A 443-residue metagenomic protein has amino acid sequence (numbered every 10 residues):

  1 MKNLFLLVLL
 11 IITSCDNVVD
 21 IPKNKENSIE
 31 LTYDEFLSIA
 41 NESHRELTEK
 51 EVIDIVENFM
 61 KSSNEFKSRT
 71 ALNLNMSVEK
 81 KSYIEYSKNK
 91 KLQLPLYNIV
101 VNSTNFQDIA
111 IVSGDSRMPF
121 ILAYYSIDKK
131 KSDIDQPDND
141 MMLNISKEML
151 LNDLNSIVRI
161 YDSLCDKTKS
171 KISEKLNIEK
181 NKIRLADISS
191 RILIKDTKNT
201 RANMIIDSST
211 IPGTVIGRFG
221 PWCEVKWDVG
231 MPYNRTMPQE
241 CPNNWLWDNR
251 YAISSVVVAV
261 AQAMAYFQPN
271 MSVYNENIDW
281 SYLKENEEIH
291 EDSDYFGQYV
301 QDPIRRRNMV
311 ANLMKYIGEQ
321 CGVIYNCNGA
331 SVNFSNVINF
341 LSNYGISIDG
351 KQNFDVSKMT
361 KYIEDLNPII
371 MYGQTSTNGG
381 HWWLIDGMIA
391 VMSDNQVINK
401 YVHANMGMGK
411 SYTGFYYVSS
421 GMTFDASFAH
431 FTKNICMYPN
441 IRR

Functional and structural regions predicted by a protein language model:
M1-L7: Sec-dependent signal peptide recognition, specifically the positively charged N-region followed immediately by
V8-I39: Bacterial Sec-dependent N-terminal signal peptides
D16-V18, K129-K130, D138, I145-N326: Active-site-adjacent structural segments surrounding the nucleophilic cysteine of cysteine proteases and isopeptidases
T32, F36-N75: Short Lys/Arg-enriched alpha/beta "domain-start" segment
N58-S63, D115, V258-N270, N343-Y344: Structured segments of extracytoplasmic/periplasmic soluble domains in secreted or envelope-associated proteins
S68-S116: Exposed beta-strand-loop-beta-strand "reactive/processing" segments of non-cytosolic proteins
D108, F120-V158, N353-M359, E364-R443: Active-site signature of cysteine proteases
V256-V257, A261-Q262, Y299-I389: Predominantly the structural core of cysteine protease catalytic domains
